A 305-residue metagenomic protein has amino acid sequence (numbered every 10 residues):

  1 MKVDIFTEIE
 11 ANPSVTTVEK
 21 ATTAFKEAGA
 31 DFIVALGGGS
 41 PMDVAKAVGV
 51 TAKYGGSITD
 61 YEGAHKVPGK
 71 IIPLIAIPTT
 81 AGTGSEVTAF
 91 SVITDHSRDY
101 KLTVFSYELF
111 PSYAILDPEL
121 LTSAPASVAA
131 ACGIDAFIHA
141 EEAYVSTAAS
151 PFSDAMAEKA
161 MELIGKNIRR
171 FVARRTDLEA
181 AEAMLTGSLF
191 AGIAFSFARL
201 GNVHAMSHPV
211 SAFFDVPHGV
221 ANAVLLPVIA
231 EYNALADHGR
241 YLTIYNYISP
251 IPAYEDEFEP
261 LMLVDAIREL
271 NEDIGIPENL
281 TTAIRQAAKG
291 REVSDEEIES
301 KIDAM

Functional and structural regions predicted by a protein language model:
M1-G56, R170-A181: N-terminal small/polar loop signature for handling phosphorylated ligands or for N-terminal nucleophile
V3-D4, D31-V34, I72-I75, S91 (+5 more regions): Structural motif
K53-A149, R240-T243, Y247: A glycine/threonine-rich phosphate-anchoring loop and its flanking beta-alpha core in nucleotide/phosphate-binding
G82, L189-N222: Glycine-rich phosphate/pyrophosphate-binding beta-alpha loops
A126-F190, A194: C-terminal and late-domain segments of enzyme folds
F137-E141, M184-G192, L226, I267 (+2 more regions): Short alpha-helical scaffolding segments that buttress acidic/His motifs in well-ordered protein cores
V210-E297: Gly/Pro-rich interdomain helix-loop hinge
